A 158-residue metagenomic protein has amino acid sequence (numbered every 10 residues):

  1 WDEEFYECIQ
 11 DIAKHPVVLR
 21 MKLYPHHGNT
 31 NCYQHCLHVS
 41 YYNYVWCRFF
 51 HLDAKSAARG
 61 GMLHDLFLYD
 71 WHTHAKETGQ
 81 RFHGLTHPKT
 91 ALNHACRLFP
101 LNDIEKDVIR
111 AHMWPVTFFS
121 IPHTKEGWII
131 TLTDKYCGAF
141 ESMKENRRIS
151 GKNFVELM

Functional and structural regions predicted by a protein language model:
W1-M158: Metal-dependent phosphohydrolase cores
